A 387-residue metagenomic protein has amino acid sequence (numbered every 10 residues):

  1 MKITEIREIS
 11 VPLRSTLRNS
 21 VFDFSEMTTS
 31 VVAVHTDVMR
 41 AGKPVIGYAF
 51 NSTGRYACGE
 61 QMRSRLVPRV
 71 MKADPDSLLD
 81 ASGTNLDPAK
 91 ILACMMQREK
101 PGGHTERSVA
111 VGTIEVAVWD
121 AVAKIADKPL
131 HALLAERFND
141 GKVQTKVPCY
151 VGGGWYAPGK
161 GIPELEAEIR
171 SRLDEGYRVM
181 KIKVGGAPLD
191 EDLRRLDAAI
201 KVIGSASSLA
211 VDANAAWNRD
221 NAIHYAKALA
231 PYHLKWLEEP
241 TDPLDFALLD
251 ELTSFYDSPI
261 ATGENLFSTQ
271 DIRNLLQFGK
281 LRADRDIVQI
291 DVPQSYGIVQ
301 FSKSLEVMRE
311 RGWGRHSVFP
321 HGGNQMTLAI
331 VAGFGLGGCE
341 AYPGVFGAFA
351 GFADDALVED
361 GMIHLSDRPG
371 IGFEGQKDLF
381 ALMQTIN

Functional and structural regions predicted by a protein language model:
M1-G59, R65, F349: Structured beta-strand/loop patches that form or line metal/cofactor-binding pockets in enzymes
M1-I3, V21, K124, K128-K146 (+1 more regions): N-terminal amphipathic alpha-helix/helix-capping segment at the start of soluble metabolic enzymes
V32, P44, I114, D127 (+7 more regions): Conserved, mostly hydrophobic/aromatic
D37-I125: Metal- or metallocofactor-binding catalytic centers and their adjacent structured scaffolds across diverse enzyme
L133-Y256: Metal-dependent enolase-superfamily TIM-barrel catalytic cores that perform enediolate-based chemistry
H233, L244-P369: Shared catalytic-loop signature of beta/alpha-barrel
G370-N387: Extended hydrophobic packing segments that form well-structured cores
